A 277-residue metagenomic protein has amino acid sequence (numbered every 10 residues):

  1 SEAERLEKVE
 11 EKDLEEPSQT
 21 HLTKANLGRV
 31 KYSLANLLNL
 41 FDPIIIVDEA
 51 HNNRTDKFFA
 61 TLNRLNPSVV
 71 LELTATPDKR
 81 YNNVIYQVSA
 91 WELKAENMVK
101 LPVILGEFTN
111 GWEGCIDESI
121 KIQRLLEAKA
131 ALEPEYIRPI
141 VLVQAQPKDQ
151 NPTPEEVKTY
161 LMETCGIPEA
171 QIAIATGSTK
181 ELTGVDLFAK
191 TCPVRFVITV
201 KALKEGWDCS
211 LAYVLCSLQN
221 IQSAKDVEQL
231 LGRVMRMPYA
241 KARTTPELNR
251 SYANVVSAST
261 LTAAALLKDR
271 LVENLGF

Functional and structural regions predicted by a protein language model:
S1-E2, I85, S89-M98, P102-E113 (+1 more regions): Extended charged low-complexity segments that act as oligomerization/scaffolding linkers
S1-L38, A50, I120-S210, I221 (+1 more regions): Conserved C-terminal RecA-like helicase domain
R5, V9, K57-T61, N66 (+6 more regions): Alpha-helical scaffold elements adjacent to nucleotide-binding pockets in ATP/GTP-utilizing enzyme cores
F41-I44, N66-L71, P193-R195: Loop/turn-to-beta-strand initiation segments
R54-K57, V69, T74, D78 (+9 more regions): A generic secondary-structure signal for well-formed alpha-helical elements
R54-P102: Post-DEXD/H (motif II) to motif III coupling segment of the RecA-like Helicase ATP-binding lobe
T179-L271: Conserved RecA-like P-loop NTPase helicase motor core
